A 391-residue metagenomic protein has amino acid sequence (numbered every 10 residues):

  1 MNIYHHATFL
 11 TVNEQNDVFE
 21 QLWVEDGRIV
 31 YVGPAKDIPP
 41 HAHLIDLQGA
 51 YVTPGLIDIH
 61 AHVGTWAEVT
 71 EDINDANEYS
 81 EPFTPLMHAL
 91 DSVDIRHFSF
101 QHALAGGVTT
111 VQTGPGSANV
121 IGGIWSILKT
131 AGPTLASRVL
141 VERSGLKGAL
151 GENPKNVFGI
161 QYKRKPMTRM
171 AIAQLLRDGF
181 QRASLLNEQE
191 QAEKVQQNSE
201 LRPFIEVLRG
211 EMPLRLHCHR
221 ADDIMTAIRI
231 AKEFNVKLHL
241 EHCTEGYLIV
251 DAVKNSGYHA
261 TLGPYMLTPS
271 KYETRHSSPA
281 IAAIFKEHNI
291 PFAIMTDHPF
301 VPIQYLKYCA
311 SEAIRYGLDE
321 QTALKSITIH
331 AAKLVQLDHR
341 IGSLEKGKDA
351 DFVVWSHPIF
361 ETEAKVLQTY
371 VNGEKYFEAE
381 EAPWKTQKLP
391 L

Functional and structural regions predicted by a protein language model:
M1-P39, A50-V52: N-terminal metal-binding scaffold of metallo-dependent hydrolase/deaminase domains
Y4-T11, V18, E345-P390: C-terminal cap of metal-dependent C-N hydrolases
A7, L22, G27, G49 (+9 more regions): Divalent metal-coordination and catalytic microenvironments
A50-P115, G123: Metal-associated gating/positioning segment near the N- to mid-region
A67-V93, T134, A149-Q161, E206-L208 (+1 more regions): Active-site gating loops and adjacent loop-to-helix segments of metal-dependent hydrolytic enzymes
V69, I73-S80, T84-L86, P213 (+3 more regions): His/Asp/Glu-enriched, well-ordered alpha-helical/loop segment that forms or immediately abuts the divalent-metal
A89, S184-S278, A293, K333-V335 (+2 more regions): Active-site core of metal-dependent hydrolases
S126-R229, E233, K271, P299: Metal-coordinating catalytic core of metallo-dependent amide/deamination hydrolases
